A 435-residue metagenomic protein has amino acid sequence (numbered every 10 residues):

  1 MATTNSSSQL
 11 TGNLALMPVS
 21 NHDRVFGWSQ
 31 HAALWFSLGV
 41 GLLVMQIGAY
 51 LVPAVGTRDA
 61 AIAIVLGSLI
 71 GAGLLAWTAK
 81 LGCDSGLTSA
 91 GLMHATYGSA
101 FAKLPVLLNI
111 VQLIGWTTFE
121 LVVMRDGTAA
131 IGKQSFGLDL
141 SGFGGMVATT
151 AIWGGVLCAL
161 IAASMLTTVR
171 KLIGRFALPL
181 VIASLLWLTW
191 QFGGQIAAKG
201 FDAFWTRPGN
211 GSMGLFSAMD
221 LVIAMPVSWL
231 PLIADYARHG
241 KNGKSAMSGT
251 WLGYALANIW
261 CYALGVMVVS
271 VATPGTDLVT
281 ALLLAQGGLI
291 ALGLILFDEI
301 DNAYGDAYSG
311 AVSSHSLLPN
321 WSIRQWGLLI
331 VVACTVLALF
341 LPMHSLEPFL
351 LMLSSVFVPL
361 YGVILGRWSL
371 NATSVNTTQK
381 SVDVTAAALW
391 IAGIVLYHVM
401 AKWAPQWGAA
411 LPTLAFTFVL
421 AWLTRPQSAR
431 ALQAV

Functional and structural regions predicted by a protein language model:
M1-R58, P208-A218, R238-S245, R425-V435: Membrane-interface "cap" regions at the ends of multi-pass membrane proteins
P18, Y361-L423, Q427-V435: C-terminal membrane-solvent junction of multi-pass transporters and transport-like membrane proteins
W28-V44, T189-I196, W205-V268, L283-Y304 (+1 more regions): Hydrophobic, membrane-embedded alpha-helices of multi-pass small-molecule transporters
A54, K80, L104, A130 (+5 more regions): Membrane-water interface regions at transmembrane-helix termini and the short interhelical loops of multi-pass membrane
I64-T96, L107-Q112, T118-L121, R425-A431: Juxtamembrane transmembrane-helix boundary signature
L121, R125-A129, I161, P179-W205 (+4 more regions): Hydrophobic alpha-helical segments and their helix-loop junctions in multi-pass secondary transporters
Q134-S164, P179-W187, G214-L230, A255-L256 (+3 more regions): Transmembrane alpha-helical segments of multi-pass small-molecule transport proteins
T149-F192, M247-Y254, L350-G362, A410-F418: Membrane-interface loop-to-helix entry segments
